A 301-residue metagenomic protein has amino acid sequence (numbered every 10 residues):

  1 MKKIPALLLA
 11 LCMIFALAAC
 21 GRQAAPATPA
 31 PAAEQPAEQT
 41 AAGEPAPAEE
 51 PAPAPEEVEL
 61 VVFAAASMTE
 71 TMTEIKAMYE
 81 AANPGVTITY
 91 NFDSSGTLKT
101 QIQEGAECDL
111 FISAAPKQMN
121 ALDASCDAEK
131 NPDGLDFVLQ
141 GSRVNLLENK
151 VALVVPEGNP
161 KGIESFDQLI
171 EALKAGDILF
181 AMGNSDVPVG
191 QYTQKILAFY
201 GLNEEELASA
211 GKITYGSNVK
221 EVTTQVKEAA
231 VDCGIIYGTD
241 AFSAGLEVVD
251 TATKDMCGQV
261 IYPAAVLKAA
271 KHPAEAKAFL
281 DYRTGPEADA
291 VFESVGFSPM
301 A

Functional and structural regions predicted by a protein language model:
M1-L11: Positively charged n-region of N-terminal signal peptides that target proteins for export
I14, E104-G105, E228, P273: Alpha-helix termination/capping residues and helix-transition junctions
F15-A19: C-terminal motif of bacterial Sec signal peptides marking the signal peptidase cleavage site
G21-A41, P47-A81, G96, A115-P116 (+4 more regions): Exported/periplasmic ABC-transporter solute-binding proteins
I88: Hydrophobic anchor at the start of a short beta-strand that flanks the dinucleotide cofactor-binding loop
K99, G105-G134, Q140-N145: Short beta-strand-centered segments that line the small-molecule binding cleft or hinge of alpha/beta clamshell
